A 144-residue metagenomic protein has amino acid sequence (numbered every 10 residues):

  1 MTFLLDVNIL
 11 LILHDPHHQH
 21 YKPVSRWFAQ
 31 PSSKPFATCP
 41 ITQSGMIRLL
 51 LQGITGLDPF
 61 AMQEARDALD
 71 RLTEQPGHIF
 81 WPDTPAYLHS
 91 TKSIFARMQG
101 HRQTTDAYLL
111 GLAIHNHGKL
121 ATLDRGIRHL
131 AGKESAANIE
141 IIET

Functional and structural regions predicted by a protein language model:
M1-T38, L50-E64, G132: Short, well-structured N-terminal submotif of metal-dependent ribonuclease cores
L5, T104-T105: A generic structural signal for residues located within well-ordered alpha-helices of large catalytic or ligand-binding
L10, Q43-M46, I127-R128: A generic structural signal for short hydrophobic patches within well-formed alpha-helices
P16, P40-S44, D67-M98: Acidic catalytic patch
P35, G77-I79, N138-E140: Conserved beta-strand segments of alpha/beta enzyme cores
C39, T105, L123: Replace "coordinates the UDP/GDP/TDP-sugar" with "coordinates nucleotide-activated sugar donors
A86-Q99, L110-T144: Acidic, PIN/NYN-like endoribonuclease modules and their adjacent C-terminal/linker elements
